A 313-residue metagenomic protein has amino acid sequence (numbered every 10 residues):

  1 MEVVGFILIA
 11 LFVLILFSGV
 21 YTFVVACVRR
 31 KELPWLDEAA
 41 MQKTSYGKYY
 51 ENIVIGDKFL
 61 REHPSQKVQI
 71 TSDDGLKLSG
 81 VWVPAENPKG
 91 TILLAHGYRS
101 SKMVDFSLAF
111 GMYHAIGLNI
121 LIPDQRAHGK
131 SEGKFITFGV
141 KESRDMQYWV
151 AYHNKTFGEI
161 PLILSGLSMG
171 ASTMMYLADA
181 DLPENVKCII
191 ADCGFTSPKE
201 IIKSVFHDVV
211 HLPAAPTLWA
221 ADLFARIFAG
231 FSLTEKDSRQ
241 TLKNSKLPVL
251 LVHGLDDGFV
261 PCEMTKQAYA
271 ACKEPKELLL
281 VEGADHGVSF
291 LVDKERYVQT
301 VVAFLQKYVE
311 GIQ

Functional and structural regions predicted by a protein language model:
V4, A10-T71: An N-terminal hydrophobic leader/cap segment in hydrolases
Y98-M112, Q125: The serine-hydrolase catalytic nucleophile loop
Y113-E132: Conserved alpha/beta-hydrolase
I136-F157: Alpha/beta-hydrolase active-site loop
Y176-S232, Q240: Hydrolase active-site cap/lid region
N244-K246, L251-H253, D257: Short beta-strand/loop motif that positions the catalytic acidic residue of the alpha/beta-hydrolase fold
Y269-G287: Catalytic histidine neighborhood in serine/cysteine hydrolases with alpha/beta-hydrolase-type architecture
A284-V298: Catalytic histidine-centered segment of alpha/beta-hydrolase-like enzymes
